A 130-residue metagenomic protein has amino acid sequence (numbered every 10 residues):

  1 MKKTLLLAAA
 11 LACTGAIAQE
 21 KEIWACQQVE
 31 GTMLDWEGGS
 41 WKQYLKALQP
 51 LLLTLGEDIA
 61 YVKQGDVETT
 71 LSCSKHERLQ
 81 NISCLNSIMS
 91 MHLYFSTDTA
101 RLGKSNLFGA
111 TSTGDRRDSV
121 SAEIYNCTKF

Functional and structural regions predicted by a protein language model:
T4-A12: Sec-dependent N-terminal signal peptides
T14-Q19: Sec/Tat signal peptide C-region and signal peptidase I cleavage site
W24: Cysteine-dependent deubiquitinase/ubiquitin-like isopeptidase catalytic cores across multiple families
Q27-Y61, S90-F95: Short, solvent-exposed loop/hinge segments that bridge or flank secondary-structure elements
L55-T99, Y125-N126: Contiguous, well-ordered beta-strand patches that form the walls/edges of small beta-barrel/beta-sandwich domains
R101-D115: Low-complexity, intrinsically disordered Gly/Pro/Thr-rich segments
T111-F130: Edge beta-strand at a domain terminus
